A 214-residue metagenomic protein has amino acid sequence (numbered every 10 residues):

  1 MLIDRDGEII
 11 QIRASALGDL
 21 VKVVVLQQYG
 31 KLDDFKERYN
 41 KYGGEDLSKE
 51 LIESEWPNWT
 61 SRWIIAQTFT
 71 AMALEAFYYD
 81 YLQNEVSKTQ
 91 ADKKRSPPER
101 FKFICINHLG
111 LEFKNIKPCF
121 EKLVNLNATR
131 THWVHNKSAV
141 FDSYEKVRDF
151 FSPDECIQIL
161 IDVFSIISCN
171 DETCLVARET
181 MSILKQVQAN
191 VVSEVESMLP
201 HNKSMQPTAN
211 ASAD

Functional and structural regions predicted by a protein language model:
M1-S15, D19, V86-R95, I106-E112 (+2 more regions): Terminal, compositionally biased low-complexity regions
M1-W63: Charged alpha-helical initiation segments
R5, G30-S48, E121-K122, A139-D214: Polyanionic, low-complexity intrinsically disordered segments
Q11, Q27-Q28, Q67, Q83 (+4 more regions): Residue-identity detector for glutamine
Q11-A14, G18, K22, W56-Q67 (+3 more regions): Amphipathic, non-membrane alpha-helical segments in soluble helical-bundle scaffolds
T68, M72-E145, E155-C174: Flexible secondary-structure boundary motifs
